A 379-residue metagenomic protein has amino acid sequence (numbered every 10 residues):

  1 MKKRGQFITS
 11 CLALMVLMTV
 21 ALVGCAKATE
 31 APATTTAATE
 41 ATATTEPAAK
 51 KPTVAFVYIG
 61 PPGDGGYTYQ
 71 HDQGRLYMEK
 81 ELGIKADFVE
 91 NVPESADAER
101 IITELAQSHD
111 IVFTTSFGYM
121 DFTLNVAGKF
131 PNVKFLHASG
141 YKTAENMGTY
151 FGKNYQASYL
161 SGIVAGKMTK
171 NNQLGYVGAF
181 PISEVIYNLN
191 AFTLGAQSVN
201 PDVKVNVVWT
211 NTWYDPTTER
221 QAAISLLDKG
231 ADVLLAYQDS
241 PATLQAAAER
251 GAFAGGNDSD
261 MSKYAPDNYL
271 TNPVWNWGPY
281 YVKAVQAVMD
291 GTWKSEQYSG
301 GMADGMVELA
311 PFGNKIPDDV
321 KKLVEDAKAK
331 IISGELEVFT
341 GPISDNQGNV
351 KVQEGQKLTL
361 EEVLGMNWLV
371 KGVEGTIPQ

Functional and structural regions predicted by a protein language model:
K2-L12: Bacterial N-terminal signal peptides that target proteins for export
Q6-I8, T19, E374: Intrinsic disorder/low-complexity detector
L12-M18: Hydrophobic helical h-region of N-terminal Sec-dependent signal peptides in bacterial secretory/periplasmic proteins
V20-G24: C-terminal motif of bacterial Sec signal peptides marking the signal peptidase cleavage site
A26-Q379: A residue-level marker of the well-folded mature domains of exported/periplasmic proteins
